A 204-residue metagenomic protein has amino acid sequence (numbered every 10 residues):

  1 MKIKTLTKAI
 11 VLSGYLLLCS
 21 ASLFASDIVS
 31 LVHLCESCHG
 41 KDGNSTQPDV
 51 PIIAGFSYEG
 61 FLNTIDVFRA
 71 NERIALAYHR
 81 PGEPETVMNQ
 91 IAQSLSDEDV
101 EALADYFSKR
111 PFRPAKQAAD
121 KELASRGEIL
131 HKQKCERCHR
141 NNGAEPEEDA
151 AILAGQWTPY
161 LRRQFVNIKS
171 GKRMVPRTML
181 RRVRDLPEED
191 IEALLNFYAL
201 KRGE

Functional and structural regions predicted by a protein language model:
M1-L6: N-terminal secretory signal peptides that target proteins for export/translocation
A9-S20: Bacterial N-terminal signal peptides
F24-D42, A115, A119-N141, W157: Sequence/structural segment immediately N-terminal to covalent heme-attachment motifs in c-type and related
H33, E59, N63, E101 (+7 more regions): Solvent-exposed, polar/charged alpha-helical surfaces in well-ordered, non-transmembrane soluble domains, broadly
K41, N71, K109-R113, N141 (+2 more regions): Generic structural signal for alpha-helix termini and adjacent loop/cap motifs
G43-P81, E85, N89-S94, A124 (+2 more regions): Gly/Gly-Pro-rich "capping" loops immediately C-terminal to redox-active cysteine motifs in periplasmic/lumenal
F68, Y106-F107, H131, I168 (+1 more regions): Conserved hydrophobic/aromatic "anchor" residues that stabilize well-ordered secondary structure elements
A92-A115, P159, R182-E204: C-terminal capping alpha-helices of c-type cytochrome domains
